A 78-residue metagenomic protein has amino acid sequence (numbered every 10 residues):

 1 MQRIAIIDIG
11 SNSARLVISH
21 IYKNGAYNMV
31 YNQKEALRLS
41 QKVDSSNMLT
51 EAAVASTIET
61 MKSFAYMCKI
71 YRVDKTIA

Functional and structural regions predicted by a protein language model:
M1: Conserved phosphate-binding catalytic cores of ATP/NTP-utilizing and phosphoryl-transfer enzymes
I4-D8: Short glycine-aspartate micro-motif
G10, Y31, R72-K75: Short loop/turn motifs at secondary-structure junctions
A14-E51: Short glycine-rich, Thr/Ser-proximal phosphate-binding strand/loop in the N-terminal lobe of ATP-dependent enzymes
A53-S56, D74: Generic hydrophobic secondary-structure packing signal
S56-M67: Short, well-ordered amphipathic alpha-helical segments that serve as non-catalytic structural scaffolds within diverse
Y66-A78: Short beta-strand-loop/turn "lid" adjacent to the catalytic site in phosphate-handling enzymes
